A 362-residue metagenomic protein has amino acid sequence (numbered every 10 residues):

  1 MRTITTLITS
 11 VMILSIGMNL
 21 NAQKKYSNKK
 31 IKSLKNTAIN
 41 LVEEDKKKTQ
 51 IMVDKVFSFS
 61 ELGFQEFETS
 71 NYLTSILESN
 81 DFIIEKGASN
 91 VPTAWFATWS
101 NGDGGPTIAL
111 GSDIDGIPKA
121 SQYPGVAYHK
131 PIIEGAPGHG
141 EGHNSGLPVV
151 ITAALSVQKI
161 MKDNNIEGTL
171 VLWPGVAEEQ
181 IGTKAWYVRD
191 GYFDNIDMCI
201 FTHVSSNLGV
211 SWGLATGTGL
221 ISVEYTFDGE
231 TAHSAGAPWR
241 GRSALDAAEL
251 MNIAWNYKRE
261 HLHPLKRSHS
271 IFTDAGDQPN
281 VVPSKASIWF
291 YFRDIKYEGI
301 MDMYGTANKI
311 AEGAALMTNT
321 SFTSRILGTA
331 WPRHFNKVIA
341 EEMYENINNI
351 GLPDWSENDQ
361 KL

Functional and structural regions predicted by a protein language model:
M1-K25: Bacterial Sec-dependent N-terminal signal peptides
Q23-H139, N144, P148-G168: Acidic/His- and Gly-rich active-site-bordering loop/insert found across diverse amide/peptide-bond hydrolases
V56, L77, A97, L110 (+7 more regions): Divalent metal-coordination and catalytic microenvironments
S100, D113, T226-E230, T273 (+1 more regions): Solvent-exposed residues in well-ordered beta-strands and their adjoining turns, especially edge/terminal strands
H129-G138, N144-S145, K162-P283: Histidine/acidic-residue-rich, glycine-tolerant segments that coordinate divalent metal ions
Y225-G229, A286-D294, R325-L327: Short, hydrophobic beta-strand segments
T231-H233, F292-G299, A330-W331: A generic structural motif
P238-D274, Q278-V281, K296-R325, R333-L362: Acidic-enriched catalytic cores of C-N bond-cleaving enzymes acting on peptides and small amides
